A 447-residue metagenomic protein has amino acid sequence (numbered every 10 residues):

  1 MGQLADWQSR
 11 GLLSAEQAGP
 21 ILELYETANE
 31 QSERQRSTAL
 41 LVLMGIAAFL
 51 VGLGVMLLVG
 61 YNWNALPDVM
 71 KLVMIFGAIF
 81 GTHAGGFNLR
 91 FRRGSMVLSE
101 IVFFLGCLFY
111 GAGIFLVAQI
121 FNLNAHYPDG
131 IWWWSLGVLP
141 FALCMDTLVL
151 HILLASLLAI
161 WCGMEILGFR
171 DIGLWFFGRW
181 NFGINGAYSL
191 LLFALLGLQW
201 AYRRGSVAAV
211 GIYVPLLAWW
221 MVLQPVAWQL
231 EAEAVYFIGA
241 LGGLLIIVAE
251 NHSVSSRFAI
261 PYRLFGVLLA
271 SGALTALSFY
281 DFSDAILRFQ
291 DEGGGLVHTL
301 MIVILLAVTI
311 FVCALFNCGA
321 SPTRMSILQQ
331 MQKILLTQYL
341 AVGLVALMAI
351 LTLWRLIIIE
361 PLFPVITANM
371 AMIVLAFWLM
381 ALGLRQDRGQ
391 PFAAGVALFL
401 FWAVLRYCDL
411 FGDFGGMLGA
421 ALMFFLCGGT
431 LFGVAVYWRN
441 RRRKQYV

Functional and structural regions predicted by a protein language model:
M1-V447: Alpha-helical multi-pass membrane segments and their bilayer interfacial helix-loop junctions
